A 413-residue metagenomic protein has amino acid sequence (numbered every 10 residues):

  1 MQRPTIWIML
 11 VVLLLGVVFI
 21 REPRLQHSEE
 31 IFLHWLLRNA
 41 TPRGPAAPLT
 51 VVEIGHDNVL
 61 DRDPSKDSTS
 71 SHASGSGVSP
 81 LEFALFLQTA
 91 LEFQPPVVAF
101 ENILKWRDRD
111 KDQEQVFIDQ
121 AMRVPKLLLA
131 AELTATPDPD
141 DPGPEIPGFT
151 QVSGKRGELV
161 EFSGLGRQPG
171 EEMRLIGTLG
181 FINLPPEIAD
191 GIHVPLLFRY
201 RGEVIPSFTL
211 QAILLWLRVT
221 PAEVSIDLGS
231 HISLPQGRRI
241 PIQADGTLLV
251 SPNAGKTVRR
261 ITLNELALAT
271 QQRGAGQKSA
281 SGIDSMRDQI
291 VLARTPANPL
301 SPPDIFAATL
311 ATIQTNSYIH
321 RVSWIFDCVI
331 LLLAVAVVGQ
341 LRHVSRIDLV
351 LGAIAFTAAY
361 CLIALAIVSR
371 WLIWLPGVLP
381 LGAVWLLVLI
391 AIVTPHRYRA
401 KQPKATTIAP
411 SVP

Functional and structural regions predicted by a protein language model:
Q2-R238, D284-D348, G352, F356-A359: Non-transmembrane functional regions of envelope-associated proteins
A47, D245, A383-L386: Short beta-strand-initiation
V51, G75-G77, G202-P206, A254-A267 (+2 more regions): Short, exposed beta-strand "edge-strand" segments with a Pro/Gly-rich flavor and a Y/T-containing core
G55, P185, P235, Q243 (+2 more regions): A structural detector for beta-sheet-dominated domains
Q211-I213, A244-D245, N253, T257-A308: Acidic, S/T/G-rich, low-cysteine, solvent-exposed domains in lumenal/extracellular/periplasmic regions of secretory
G229, P241-L249: Solvent-exposed, conformationally flexible loop/turn segments
A355-K401: Membrane-embedded alpha-helical segments, specifically the hydrophobic cores of selected transmembrane helices
Y398-P413: Membrane-proximal helical linkers
